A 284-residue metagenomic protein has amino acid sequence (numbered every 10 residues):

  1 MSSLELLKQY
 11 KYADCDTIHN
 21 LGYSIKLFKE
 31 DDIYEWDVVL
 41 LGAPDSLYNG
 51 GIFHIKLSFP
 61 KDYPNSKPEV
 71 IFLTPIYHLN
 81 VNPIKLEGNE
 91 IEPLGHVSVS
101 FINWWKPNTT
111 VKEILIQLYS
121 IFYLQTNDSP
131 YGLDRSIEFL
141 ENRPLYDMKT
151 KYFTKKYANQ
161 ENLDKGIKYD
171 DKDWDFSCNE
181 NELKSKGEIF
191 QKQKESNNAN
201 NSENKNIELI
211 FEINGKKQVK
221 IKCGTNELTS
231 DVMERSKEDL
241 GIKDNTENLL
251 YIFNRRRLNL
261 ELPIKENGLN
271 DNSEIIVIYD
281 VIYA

Functional and structural regions predicted by a protein language model:
M1-K29, I33: N-terminal leader/pro-regions and domain N-caps
S2-Q9, K67-E195: Domain-scale recognition of soluble eukaryotic interaction modules
L7, K11, K56-P60, I102 (+5 more regions): Amphipathic alpha-helical interaction motifs in eukaryotic regulatory proteins
F28-E30, D45, W105-T109: Conserved, non-catalytic sequence blocks in retroelement Pol enzymes and Pol-derived host proteins
I33-Y34, E90-F101, E208-G215, I252: Surface-exposed beta-strand-to-loop junctions that form interaction patches on eukaryotic regulatory domains
A43-S46, F59-N65, P75-H78: Short, charged/polar surface micro-motifs in flexible loops or helix N-caps
Q191-A284: Ubiquitin system architectures
